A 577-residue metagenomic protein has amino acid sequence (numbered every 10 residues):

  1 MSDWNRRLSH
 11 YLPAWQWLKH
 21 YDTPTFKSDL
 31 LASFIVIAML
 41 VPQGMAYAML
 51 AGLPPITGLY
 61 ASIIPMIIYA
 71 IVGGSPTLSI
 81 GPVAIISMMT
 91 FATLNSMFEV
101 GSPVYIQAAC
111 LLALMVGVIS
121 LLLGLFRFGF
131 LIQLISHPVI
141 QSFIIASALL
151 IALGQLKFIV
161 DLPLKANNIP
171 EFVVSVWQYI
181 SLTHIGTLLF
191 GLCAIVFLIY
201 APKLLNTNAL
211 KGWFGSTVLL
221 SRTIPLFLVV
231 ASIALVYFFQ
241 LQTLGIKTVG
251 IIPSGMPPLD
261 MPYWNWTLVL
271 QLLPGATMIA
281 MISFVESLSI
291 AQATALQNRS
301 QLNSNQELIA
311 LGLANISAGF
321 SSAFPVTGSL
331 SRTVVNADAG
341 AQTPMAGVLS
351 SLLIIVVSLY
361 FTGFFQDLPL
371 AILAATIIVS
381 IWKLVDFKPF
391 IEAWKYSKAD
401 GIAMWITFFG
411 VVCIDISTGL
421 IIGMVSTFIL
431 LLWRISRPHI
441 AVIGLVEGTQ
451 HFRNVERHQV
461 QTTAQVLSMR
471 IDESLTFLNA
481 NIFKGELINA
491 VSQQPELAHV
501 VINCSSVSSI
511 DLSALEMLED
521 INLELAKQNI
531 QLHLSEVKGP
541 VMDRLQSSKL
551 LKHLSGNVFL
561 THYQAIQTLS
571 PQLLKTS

Functional and structural regions predicted by a protein language model:
M1-T449, T463, M517, K549 (+1 more regions): Transmembrane helical cores of multi-pass ion-transport proteins
S142, L534-S535, F559: Active-site-adjacent beta-strand anchor residues
L228, M542-D543, Q567: Alpha-helical elements of the RecA-like P-loop NTPase motor core of helicases
I309-A310, P540, L560: Positions that flank functional sites
L313, I354, D543, H562-Y563: Short secondary-structure boundary/hinge segments and terminal tails
S322, T561-A565, P571-L573: C-terminal structured domain segments across diverse proteins
K383-S548, K552-H553, Y563, L573-T576: The feature marks cytosolic C-terminal regulatory regions of anion transporters and related permeases
L554-N557, T568: Peripheral, non-AAA+ core regions of ATP-driven protein-machinery
